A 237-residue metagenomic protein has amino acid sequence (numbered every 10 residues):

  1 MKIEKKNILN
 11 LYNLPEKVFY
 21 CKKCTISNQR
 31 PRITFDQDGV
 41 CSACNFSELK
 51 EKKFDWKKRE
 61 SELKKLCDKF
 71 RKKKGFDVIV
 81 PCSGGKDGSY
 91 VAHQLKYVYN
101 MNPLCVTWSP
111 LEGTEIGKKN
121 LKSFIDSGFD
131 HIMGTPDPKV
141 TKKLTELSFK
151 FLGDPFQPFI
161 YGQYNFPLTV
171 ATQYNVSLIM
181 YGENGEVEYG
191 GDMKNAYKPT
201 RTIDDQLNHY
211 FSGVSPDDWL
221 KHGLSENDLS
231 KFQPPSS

Functional and structural regions predicted by a protein language model:
M1-V78, Q94-S237: Nucleotide-activated chemistry modules centered on ATP-dependent adenylation/adenylyltransferase
V78-D87: Short, glycine-rich nucleotide/cofactor-binding loops
Y90-V91: Hydrophobic positions on the alpha1 helix immediately C-terminal to the Walker A/P-loop
